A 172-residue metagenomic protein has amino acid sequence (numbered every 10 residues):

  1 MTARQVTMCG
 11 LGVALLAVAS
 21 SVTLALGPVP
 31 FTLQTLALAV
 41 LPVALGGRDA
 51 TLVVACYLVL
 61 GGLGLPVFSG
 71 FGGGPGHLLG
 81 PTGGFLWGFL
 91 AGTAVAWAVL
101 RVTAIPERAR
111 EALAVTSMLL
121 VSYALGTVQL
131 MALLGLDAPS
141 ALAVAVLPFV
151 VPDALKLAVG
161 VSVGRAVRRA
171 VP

Functional and structural regions predicted by a protein language model:
M1-G10, S140-P172: Alpha-helical transmembrane segments and their cytosolic interface
M1-T51: Hydrophobic transmembrane alpha-helices
R4-G12, Q34, D49-V53, G84 (+4 more regions): Alpha-helical transmembrane segments of integral membrane proteins
L11, V18, P75-A124: Short helix-perturbing small/polar motifs within transmembrane alpha-helices
L15-L16, V53-L65, G126: Small-polar-interrupted transmembrane alpha-helices in polytopic inner-membrane proteins
S20-F31, L58-G92: Interfacial aromatic-anchored transmembrane helix boundaries in multi-pass membrane proteins
L65-F71, Q129-A143, L147: Interfacial helix-loop-helix junctions of multi-pass membrane proteins
